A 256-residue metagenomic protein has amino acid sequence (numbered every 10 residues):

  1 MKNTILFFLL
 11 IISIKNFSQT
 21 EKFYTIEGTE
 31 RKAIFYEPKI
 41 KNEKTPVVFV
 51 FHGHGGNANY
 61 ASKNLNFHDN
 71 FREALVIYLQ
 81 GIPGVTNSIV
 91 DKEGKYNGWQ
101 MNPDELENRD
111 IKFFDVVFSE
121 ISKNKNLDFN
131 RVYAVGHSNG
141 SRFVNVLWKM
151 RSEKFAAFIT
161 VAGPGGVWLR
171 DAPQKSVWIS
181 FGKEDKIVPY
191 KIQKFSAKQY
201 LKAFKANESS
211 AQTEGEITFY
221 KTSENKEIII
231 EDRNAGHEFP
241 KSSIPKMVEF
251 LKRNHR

Functional and structural regions predicted by a protein language model:
M1-T20: Bacterial Sec-dependent N-terminal signal peptides
Y24-I34, E43-R131: Serine-hydrolase catalytic machinery in alpha/beta-hydrolase-like enzymes
R31, E43-V47, F71-V76, D128-Y133 (+4 more regions): Loop/turn elements at helix/coil->beta-strand transitions in domains of secreted/extracellular proteins
N59-N66, V161-R170, Q212-K221: Alpha-helical scaffolding within the catalytic cores of extracellular/periplasmic polymer-degrading hydrolases
A61, K123-N124, F129-Q174: Primarily recognizes the serine-hydrolase "nucleophile elbow" in alpha/beta-hydrolase and SGNH/GDSL folds
S176-S180, K194, K205-R256: C-terminal catalytic histidine-bearing segment of alpha/beta-hydrolase fold enzymes
E184-P189, H237-E238: Acidic catalytic loop of the alpha/beta-hydrolase fold
